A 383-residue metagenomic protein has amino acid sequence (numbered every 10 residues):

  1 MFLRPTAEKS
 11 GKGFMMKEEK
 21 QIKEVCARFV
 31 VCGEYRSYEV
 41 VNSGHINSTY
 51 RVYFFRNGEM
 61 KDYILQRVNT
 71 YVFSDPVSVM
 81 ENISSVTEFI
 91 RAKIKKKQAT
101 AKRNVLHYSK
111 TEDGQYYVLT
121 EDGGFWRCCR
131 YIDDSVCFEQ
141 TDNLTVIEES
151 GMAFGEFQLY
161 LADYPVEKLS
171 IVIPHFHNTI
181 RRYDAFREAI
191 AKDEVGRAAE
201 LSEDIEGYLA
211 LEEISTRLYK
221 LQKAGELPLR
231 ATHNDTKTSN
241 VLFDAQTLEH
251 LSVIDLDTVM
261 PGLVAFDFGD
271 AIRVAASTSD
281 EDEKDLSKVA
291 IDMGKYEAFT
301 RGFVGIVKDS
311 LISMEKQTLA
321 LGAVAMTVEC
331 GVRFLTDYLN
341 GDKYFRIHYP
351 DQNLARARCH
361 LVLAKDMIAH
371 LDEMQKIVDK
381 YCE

Functional and structural regions predicted by a protein language model:
T6-A7: Ala/Thr-enriched low-complexity intrinsically disordered regions
K12, E39-S43, I64-R67, F73-V77 (+8 more regions): ATP-dependent phospho-/nucleotidyl transfer catalytic cores
M15-Y38: Juxta-kinase regulatory segment immediately upstream of eukaryotic protein kinase catalytic domains
S37-V41, H45-F55, M60-D184, V264 (+2 more regions): Conserved ATP-binding subdomain of kinase catalytic cores across diverse folds
R130, G302-A323: Hydrophobic alpha-helical bundle architecture
I254-V259: Activation of the activation-loop gatekeeper triad in protein kinase-fold domains
P261, A265-D309, A325-Y344: Active-site activation/catalytic loop segments of kinase-like enzymes and analogous catalytic loops in related
